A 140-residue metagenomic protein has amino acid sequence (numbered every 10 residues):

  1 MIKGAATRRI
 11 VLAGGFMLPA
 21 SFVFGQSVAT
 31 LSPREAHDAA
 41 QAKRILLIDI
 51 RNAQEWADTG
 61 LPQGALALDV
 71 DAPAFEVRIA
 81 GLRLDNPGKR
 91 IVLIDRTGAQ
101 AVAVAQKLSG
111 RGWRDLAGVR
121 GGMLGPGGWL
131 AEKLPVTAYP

Functional and structural regions predicted by a protein language model:
I2-A6, G15, S21-I45, Q54-R90 (+1 more regions): Rhodanese-like catalytic fold shared by cysteine-dependent sulfurtransferases and DSP/PTP-type phosphatases
L47-D49: Structural scaffold elements adjacent to functional motifs in cytosolic proteins
I94: Short, surface-exposed ligand- or partner-binding patches at beta-edge/loop junctions that are enriched in aromatics
